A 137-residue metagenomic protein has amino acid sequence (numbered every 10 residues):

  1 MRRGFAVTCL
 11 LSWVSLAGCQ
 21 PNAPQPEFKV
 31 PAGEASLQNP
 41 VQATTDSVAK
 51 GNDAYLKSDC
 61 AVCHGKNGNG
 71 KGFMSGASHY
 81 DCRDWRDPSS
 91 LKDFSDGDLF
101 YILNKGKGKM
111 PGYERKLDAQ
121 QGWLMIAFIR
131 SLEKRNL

Functional and structural regions predicted by a protein language model:
M1-L37, L137: N-terminal export/targeting leaders of redox proteins
Q20, C63-G70, N104, R115 (+1 more regions): Detector for the c-type heme attachment site
P24-L56: Electrostatic cytochrome c docking/interface patches
E27-P31, F73-H79: Short, flexible, mixed-charge acidic loops at enzyme active sites
T45-N69, S75-G76: Sequence/structural segment immediately N-terminal to covalent heme-attachment motifs in c-type and related
A49-D53, A61, G97, Y101 (+2 more regions): Solvent-exposed, polar/charged alpha-helical surfaces in well-ordered, non-transmembrane soluble domains, broadly
D59, Y80-D98, G112-G122: Electron-transfer interface patches adjacent to heme c in soluble/periplasmic c-type cytochromes and di-/multiheme
Y101-L103, K107, E114-L137: C-terminal capping alpha-helices of c-type cytochrome domains
